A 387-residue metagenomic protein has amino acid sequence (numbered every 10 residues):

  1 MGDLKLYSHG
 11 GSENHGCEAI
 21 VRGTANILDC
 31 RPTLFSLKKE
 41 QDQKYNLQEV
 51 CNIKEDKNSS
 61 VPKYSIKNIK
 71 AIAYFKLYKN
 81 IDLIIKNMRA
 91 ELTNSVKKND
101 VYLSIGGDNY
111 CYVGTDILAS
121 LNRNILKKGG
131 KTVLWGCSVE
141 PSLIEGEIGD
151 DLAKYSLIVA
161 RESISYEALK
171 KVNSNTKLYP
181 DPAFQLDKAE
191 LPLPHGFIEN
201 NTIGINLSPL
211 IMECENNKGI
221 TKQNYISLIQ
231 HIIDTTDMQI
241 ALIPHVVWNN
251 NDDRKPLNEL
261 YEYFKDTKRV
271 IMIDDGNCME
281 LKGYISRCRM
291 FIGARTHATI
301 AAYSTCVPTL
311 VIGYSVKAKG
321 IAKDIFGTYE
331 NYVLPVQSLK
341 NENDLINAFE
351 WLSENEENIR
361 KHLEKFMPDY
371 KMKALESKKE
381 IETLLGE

Functional and structural regions predicted by a protein language model:
M1-E387: Active-site anion-handling motifs in enzyme catalytic cores
